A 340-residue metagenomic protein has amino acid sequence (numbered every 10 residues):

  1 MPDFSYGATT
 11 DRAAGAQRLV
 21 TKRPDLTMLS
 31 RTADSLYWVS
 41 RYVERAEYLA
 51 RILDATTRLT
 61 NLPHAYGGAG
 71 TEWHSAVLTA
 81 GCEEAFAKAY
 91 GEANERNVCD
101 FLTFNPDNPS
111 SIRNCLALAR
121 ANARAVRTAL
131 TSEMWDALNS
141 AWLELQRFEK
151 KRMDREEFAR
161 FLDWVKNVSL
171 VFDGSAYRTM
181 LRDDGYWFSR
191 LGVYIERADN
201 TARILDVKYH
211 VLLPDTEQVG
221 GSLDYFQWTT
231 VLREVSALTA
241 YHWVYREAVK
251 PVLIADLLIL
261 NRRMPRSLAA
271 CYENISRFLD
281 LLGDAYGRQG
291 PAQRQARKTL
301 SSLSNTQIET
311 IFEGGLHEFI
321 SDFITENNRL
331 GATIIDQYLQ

Functional and structural regions predicted by a protein language model:
P2-T10, L19-Q340: Alpha-helical transmembrane segments and their helix-helix packing motifs
